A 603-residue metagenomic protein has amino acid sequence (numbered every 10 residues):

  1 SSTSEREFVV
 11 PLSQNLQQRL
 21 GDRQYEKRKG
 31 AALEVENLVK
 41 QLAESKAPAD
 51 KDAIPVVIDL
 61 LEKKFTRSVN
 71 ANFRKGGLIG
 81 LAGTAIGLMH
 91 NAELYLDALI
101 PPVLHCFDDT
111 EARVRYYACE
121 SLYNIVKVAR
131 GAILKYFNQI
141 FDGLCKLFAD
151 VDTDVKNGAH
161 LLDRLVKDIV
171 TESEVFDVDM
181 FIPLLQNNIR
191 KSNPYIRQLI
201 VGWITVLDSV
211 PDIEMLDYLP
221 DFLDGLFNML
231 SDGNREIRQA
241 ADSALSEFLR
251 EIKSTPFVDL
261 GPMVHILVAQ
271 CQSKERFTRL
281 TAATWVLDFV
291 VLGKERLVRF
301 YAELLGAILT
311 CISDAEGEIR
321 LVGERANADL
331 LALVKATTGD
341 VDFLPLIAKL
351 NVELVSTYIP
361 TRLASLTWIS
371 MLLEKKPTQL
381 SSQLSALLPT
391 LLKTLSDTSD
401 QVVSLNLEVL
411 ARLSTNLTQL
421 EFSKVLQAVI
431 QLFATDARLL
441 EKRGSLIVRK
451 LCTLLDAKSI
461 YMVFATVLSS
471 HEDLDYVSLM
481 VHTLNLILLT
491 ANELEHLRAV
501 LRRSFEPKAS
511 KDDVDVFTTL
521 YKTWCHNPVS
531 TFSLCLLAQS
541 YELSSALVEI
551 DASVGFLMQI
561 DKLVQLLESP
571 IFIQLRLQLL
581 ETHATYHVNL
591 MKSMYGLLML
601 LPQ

Functional and structural regions predicted by a protein language model:
S4-A49, F73, I196-R197, T278 (+1 more regions): N-terminal segments that cap or nucleate solenoid repeat domains
E7-Q17, S45-F65, A92-F107, I133-F148 (+10 more regions): HEAT/HEAT-like alpha-solenoid repeats
L20, E34-L42, G77-L88, C106-F107 (+23 more regions): Hydrophobic residues within the alpha-helices of tandem HEAT/HEAT-like
Y25-E26, N70-N72, T110-R113, T153-D154 (+10 more regions): Alpha-helix N-cap/helix-start positions at coil->helix boundaries
K29, R74-L78, D97, Y116 (+14 more regions): Alpha-solenoid HEAT/ARM repeat scaffold
D59-E62, T66, A71-V126, I133-F137 (+3 more regions): Long amphipathic alpha-helical scaffold regions
D224, H265, T284, G306 (+19 more regions): Feature representing long, continuous alpha-helical segments
V477, V481, T490-Q603: Extended acidic/polar alpha-helical scaffold segments
